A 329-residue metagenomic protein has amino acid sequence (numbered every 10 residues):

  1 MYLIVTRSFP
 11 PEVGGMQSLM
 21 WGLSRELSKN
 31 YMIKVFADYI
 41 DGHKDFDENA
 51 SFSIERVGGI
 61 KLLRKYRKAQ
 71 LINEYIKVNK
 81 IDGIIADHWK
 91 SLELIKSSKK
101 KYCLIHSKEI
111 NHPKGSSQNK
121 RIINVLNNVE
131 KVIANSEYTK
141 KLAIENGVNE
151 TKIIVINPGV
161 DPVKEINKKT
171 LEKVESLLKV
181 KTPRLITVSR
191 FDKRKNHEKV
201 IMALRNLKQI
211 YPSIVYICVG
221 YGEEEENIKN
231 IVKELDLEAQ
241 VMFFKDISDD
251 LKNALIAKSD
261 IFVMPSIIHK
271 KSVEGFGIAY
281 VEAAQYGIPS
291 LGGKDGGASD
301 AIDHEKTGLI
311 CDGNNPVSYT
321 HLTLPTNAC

Functional and structural regions predicted by a protein language model:
L3, I133, L177-K195, I201-L204: Conserved donor-binding/catalytic core segment of Leloir-type glycosyltransferases
T6-V13, L19-R64, T139: N-terminal strand-loop element at the rim of the active site of nucleotide-sugar-dependent glycosyltransferases
A86-S91: Short His-centered aromatic/hydrophobic patch
Y138, G159: Carbohydrate-associated surface elements
K229-I247: Nucleotide-activated donor-binding/catalytic signature segment of Leloir-type glycosyltransferases, i.e., the conserved
A257-S272, I288: Acidic donor-binding loop of glycosyltransferase active sites
Y280, Q285, P289-G292, I302: Short hydrophobic beta-strand element within catalytic cores of glycosyltransferases and related nucleotide-activated
T320-T326: Conserved small/polar residues in nucleotide/adenosyl-binding loops
